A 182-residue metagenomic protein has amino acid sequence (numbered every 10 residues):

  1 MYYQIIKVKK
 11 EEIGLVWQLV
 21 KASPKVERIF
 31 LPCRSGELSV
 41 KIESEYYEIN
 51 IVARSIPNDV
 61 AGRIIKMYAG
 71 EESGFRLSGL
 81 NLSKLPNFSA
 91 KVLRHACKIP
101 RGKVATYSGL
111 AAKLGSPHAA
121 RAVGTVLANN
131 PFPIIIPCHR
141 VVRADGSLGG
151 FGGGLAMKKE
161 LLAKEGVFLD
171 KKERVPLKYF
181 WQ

Functional and structural regions predicted by a protein language model:
M1-H118, F168-Q182: Basic nucleic-acid-binding alpha-helical/helix-turn surface characteristic of O6-alkylguanine DNA
A96, L110, C138-H139, L161: Residue-level signal for inorganic ion chemistry
H118-A156, L169: Short glycine/serine-rich loop segments
S147-Q182: …primarily DNA-binding HTH/wHTH and HhH modules…
